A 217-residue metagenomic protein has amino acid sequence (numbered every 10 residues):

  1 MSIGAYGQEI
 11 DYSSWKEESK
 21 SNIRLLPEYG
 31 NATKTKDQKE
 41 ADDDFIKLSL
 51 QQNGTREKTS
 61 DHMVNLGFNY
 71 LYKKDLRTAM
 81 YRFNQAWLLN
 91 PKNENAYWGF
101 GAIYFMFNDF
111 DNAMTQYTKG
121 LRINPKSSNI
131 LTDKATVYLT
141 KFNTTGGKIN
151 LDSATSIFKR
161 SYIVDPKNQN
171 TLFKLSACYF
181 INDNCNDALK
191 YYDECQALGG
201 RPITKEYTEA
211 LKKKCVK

Functional and structural regions predicted by a protein language model:
A5-N69: N-terminal leader/linker segments that initiate helical-solenoid repeat arrays
E9-K20, E40-D44, K58, Q169-N170 (+1 more regions): Terminal, low-structured helical/coil segments at or just beyond the last alpha-helical repeat
T33-G54, R77-Q85, T115, A154-F158: Repeat-mediated protein-protein interaction surfaces in helical alpha-solenoids
Q52, A86, K119-G120, R160-S161 (+1 more regions): Canonical positions in the second alpha-helix
N65, G99, D133-K134, K174 (+1 more regions): Canonical tetratricopeptide repeat
N69, L76, K92-N170: Alpha-helical adaptor scaffolds
M80, M114, K148, T155 (+2 more regions): Conserved positions within tetratricopeptide repeat
